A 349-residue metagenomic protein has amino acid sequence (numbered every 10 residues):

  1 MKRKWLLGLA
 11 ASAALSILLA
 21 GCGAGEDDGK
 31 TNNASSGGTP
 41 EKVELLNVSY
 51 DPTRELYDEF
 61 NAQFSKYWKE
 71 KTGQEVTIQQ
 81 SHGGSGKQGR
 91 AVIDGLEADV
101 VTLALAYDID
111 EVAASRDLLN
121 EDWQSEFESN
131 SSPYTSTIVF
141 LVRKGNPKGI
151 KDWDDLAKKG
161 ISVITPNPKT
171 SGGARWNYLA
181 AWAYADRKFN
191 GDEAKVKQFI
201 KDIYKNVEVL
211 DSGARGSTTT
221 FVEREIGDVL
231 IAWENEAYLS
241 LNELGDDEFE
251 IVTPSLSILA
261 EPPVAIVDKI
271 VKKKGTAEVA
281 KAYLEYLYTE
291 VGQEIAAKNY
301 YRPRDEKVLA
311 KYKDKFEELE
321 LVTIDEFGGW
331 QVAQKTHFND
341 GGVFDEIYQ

Functional and structural regions predicted by a protein language model:
M1-L9: Bacterial N-terminal signal peptides that target proteins for export
I17-G21: C-terminal motif of bacterial Sec signal peptides marking the signal peptidase cleavage site
C22-S115, E126-F127, W233: Early extracytoplasmic/lumenal segment of secretory-pathway proteins
G95-V101, G160-I161, E223-A232: Alpha-to-beta junction loops
V112-E128, L239-T253: Ligand-binding "clamshell"
A114-R187: A conserved helix-loop-strand patch within extracytoplasmic ligand-binding domains of the periplasmic binding
F189-S255: Ligand-binding pocket segment of bilobal, Venus flytrap-like solute-binding proteins
V271-Q349: Extracellular/periplasmic juxtamembrane helices and adjacent flexible linkers that interface with membrane partners
